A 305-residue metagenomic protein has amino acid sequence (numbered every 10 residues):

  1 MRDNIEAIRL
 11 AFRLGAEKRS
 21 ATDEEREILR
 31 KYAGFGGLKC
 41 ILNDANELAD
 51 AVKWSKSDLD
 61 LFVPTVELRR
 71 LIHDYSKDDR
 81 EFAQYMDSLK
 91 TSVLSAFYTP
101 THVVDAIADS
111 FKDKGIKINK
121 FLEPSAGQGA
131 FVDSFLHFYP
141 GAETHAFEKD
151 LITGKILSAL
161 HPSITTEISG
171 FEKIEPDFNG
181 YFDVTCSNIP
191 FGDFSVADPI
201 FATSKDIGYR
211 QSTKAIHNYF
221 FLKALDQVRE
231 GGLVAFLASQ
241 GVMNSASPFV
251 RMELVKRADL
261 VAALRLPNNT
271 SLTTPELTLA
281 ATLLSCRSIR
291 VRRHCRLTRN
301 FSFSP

Functional and structural regions predicted by a protein language model:
M1-L160, I164: Class I S-adenosyl-L-methionine
V104-K114, K120-H137, S169-E175, N179-T203 (+2 more regions): Conserved proline-anchored active-site loop of SAM-dependent methyltransferases that bridges a beta-strand
I118, Y181-F182, L260, A281: Local beta-strand N-terminus motif with an aromatic residue
K149-L151, S212-T270, L279, L283-S285: Conserved Class I SAM-dependent methyltransferase catalytic core
E167-F171, L264-R265: Short loop/edge segments at beta-strand edges and connector loops that shape dinucleotide/nucleotide cofactor-binding
F191-G192, G241-M243, T270, R290-R292: Conserved nucleotide-binding/hydrolysis micro-motifs of P-loop NTPases
G208-Y209: Long, Pro/Ser/Thr-rich low-complexity/intrinsically disordered regulatory tracts in eukaryotic proteins
T273-P305: Flexible, glycine-/basic-rich loop-and-beta segments that form/coincide with the SAM-dependent methyltransferase
